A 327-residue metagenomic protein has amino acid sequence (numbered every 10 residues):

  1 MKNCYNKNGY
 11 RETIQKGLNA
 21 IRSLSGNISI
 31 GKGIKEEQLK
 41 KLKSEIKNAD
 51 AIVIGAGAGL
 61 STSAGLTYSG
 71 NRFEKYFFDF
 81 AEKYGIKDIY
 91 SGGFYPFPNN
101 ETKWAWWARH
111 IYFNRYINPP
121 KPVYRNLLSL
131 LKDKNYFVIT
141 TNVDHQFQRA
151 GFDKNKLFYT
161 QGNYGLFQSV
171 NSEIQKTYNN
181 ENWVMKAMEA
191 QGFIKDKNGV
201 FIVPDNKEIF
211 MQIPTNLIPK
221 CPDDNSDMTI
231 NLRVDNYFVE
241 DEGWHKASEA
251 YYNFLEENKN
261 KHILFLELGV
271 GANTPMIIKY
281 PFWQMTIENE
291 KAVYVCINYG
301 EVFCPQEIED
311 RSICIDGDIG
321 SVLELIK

Functional and structural regions predicted by a protein language model:
M1-K327: Conserved catalytic alpha/beta core of Sir2/sirtuin-type deacylases, generalized to analogous enzyme cores that bind
